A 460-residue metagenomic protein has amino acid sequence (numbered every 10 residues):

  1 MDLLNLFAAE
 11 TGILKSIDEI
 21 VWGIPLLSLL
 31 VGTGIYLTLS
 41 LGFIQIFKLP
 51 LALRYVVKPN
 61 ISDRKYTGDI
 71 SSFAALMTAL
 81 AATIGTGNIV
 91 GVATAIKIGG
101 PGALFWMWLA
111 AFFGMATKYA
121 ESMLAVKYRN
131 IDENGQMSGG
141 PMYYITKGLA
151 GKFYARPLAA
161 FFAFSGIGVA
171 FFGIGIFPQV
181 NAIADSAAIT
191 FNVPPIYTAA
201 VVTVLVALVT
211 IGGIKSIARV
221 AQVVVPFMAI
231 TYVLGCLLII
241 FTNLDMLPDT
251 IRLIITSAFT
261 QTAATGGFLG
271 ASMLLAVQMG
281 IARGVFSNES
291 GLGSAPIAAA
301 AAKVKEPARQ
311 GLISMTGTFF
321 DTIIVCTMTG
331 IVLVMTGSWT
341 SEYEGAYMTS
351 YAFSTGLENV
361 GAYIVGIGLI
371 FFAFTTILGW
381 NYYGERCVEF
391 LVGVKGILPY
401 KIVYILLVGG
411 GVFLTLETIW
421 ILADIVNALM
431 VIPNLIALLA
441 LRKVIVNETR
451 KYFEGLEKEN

Functional and structural regions predicted by a protein language model:
M1-T86, I96-A103, G114, G409 (+1 more regions): N-terminal alpha-helical transmembrane segments of multi-pass membrane transport and channel/translocase proteins
A9-E10, S40-Q45, G87-V92, A170-A184 (+5 more regions): Transmembrane helix-loop junctions in multi-pass membrane proteins
D18-L51, K97-G135, L158, F320-M328 (+1 more regions): Extracellular loop-to-transmembrane helix junctions
L27-G32, W108, R156-G166, I189-I214 (+3 more regions): Transmembrane alpha-helical segments of multi-pass small-molecule transport proteins
L29-Y36, S40-L53, V180-A187, P194-V202 (+4 more regions): Membrane-interface loop-to-helix entry segments
F43-I70, T94-I96, G100-L104, A116-F153 (+3 more regions): Flexible loop linkers connecting adjacent transmembrane helices in multi-pass alpha-helical membrane transporters
R64-I98, L124-K127, E133-G148, F161-F164 (+1 more regions): Alpha-helical membrane segments and immediately flanking helix-loop junctions that form or couple to the substrate/ion
E121-E133, L237-L253, Q261, T265-F268 (+2 more regions): Extracellular/periplasmic helix-exit of transmembrane alpha-helices
